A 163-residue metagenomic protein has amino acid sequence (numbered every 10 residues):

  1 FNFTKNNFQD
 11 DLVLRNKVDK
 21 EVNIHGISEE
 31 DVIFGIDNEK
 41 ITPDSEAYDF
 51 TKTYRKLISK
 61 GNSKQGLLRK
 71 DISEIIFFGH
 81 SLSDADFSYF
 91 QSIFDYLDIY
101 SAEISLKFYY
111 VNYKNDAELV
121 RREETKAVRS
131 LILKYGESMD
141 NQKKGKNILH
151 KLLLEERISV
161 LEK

Functional and structural regions predicted by a protein language model:
F1-S63: Extended, H/D-rich, highly charged conserved domains that either
K64-K163: SIR2/sirtuin-family catalytic core signature
